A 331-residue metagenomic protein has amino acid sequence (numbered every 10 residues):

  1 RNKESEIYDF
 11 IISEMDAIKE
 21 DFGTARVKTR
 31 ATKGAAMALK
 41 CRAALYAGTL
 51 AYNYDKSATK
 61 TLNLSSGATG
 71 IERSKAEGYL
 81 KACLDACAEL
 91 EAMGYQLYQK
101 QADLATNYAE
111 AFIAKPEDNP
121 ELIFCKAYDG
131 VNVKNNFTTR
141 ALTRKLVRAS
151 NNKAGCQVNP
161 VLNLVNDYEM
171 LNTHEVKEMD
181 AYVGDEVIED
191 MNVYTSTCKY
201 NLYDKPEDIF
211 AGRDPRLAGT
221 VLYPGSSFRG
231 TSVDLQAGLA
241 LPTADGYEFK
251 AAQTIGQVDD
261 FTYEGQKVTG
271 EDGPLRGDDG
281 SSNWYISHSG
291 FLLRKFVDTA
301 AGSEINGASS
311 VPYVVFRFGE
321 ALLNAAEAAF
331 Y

Functional and structural regions predicted by a protein language model:
R1-G34, R42-K75, F261, K267-G270 (+3 more regions): Aromatic-anchored glycine-rich loop motif in surface-exposed flexible loops
Y8, G34, A44-K267: An aromatic- and glycine-enriched ligand-binding surface/loop that stacks and positions planar moieties
G319: Conserved, function-defining core regions and hallmark residues within catalytic/recognition domains
